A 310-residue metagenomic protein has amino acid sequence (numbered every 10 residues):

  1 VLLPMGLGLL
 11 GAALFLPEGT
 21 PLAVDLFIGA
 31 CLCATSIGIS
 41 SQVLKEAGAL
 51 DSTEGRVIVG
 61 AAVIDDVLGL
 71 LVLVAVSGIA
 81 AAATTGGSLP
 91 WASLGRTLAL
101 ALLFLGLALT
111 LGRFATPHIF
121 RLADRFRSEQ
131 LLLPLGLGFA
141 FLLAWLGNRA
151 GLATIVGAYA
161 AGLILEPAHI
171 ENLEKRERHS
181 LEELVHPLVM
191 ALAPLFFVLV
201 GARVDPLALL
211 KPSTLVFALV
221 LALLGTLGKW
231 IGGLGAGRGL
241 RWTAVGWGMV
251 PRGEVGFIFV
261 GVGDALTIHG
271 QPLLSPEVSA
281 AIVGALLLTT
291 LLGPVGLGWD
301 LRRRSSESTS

Functional and structural regions predicted by a protein language model:
V1-A49, V198-R304: Transmembrane alpha-helices that form the ion-translocation and gating core of multi-pass ion transport proteins
V1-L9, G60-V74, S128-A144, V185-G201 (+1 more regions): Small-residue-rich segments of transmembrane alpha-helices in multi-pass membrane proteins, especially helix faces
L7-F15, V72, V76, A80 (+12 more regions): Alpha-helical membrane-inserting segments
A23-L26, S93, T97, A101 (+4 more regions): Residue-level signature of transmembrane alpha-helical entry/exit and packing/kink sites in multi-pass membrane
G38-R56, L111-D124, I164-E182, W230-R241 (+1 more regions): C-terminal ends of transmembrane helices
L50-D66, S88-A92, E174-R176, R241-G248 (+1 more regions): Membrane-interface alpha-helices at helix entry/exit sites of multi-pass transporters
G87-F120: Transmembrane helix-loop-helix
R121-S128, L132-L219: Membrane-interface junctions of multi-pass transporters
